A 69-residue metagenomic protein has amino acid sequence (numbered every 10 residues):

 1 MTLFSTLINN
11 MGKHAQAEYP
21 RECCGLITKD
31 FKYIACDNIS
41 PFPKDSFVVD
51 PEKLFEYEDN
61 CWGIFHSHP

Functional and structural regions predicted by a protein language model:
M1-C61, P69: Conserved beta-strand-loop surface patch within small alpha/beta domains used for substrate/adaptor or ligand engagement
